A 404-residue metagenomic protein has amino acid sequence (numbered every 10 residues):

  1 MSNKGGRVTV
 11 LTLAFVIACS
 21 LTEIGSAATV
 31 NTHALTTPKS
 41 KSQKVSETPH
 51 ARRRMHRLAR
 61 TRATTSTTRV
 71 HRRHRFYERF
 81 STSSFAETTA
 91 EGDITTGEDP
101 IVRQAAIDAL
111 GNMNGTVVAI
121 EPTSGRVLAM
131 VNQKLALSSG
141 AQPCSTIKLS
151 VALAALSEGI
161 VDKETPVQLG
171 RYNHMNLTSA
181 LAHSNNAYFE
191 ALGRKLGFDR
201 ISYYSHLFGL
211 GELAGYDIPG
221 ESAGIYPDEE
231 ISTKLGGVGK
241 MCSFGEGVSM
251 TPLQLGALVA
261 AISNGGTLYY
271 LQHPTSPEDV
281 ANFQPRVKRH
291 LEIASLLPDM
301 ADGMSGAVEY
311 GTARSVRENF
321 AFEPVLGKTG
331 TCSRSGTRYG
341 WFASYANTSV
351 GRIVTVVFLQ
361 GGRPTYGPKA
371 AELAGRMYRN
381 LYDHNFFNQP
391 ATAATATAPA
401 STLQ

Functional and structural regions predicted by a protein language model:
S2-L11: Bacterial N-terminal signal peptides that target proteins for export
L11-S20: Bacterial N-terminal signal peptides
C19, E23-V118, F358, D383 (+1 more regions): Extracytoplasmic/periplasmic proteins that interact with beta-lactams or build/remodel peptidoglycan
D93, N114-A129, S139, E158-L359 (+2 more regions): Beta-lactam-recognizing serine transpeptidase/beta-lactamase-like catalytic domain environment
Q133-L137: A short acidic/small-residue loop/turn micro-motif
C144-L153: Active/ligand-binding-proximal structured segments within catalytic/core domains that scaffold catalytic residues
L255, Y366-Y378: Short, charged, low-complexity patches
S263, V308, G375-F386: Short amphipathic alpha-helical signal-transduction/dimerization elements
